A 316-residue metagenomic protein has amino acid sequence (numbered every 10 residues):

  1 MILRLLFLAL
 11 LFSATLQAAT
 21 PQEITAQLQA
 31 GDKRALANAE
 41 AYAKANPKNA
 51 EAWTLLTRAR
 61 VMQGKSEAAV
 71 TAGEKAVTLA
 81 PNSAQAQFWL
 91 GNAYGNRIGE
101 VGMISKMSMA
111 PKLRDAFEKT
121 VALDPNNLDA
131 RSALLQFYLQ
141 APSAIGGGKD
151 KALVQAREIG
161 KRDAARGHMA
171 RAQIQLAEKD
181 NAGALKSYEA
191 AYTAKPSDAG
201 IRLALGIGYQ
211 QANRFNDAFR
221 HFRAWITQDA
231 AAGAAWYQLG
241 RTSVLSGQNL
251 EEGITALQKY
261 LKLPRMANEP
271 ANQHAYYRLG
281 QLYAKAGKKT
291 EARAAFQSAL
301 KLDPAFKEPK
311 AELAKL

Functional and structural regions predicted by a protein language model:
F12, L16-E67, T71, Q85: N-terminal leader/linker segments that initiate helical-solenoid repeat arrays
T25, R58, N92, G99 (+7 more regions): Residue-level recognition of tetratricopeptide repeat
A41-Y42, K75-A76, K119-T120, A156-I159 (+5 more regions): Canonical positions in the second alpha-helix
P47, P81, F88, P125 (+5 more regions): Residue signature of alpha-solenoid helical repeat architecture, marking inter-repeat boundaries and helix-start
E51, Q85, N92, D129 (+5 more regions): Start-of-helix register in tetratricopeptide repeats
L55-R58, W89, A133, A170 (+4 more regions): Canonical tetratricopeptide repeat
Q63, R97, A141, G146 (+4 more regions): Structural motif corresponding to the intra-repeat A-B loop/turn of tetratricopeptide repeats
